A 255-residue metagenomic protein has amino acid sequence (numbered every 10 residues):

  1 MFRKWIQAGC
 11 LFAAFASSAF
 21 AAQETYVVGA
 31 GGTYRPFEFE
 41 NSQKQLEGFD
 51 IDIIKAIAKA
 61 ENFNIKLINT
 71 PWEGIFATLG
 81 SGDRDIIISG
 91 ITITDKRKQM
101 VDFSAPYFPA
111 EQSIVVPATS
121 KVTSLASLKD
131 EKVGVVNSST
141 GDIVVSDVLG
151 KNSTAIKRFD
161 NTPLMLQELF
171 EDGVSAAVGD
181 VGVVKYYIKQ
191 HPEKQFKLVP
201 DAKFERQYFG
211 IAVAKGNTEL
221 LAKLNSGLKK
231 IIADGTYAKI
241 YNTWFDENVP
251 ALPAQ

Functional and structural regions predicted by a protein language model:
A22-G90, D234: Extracytoplasmic small-molecule ligand-binding "clamshell" domains of the periplasmic binding protein/Venus flytrap
A30-Y34, I68-E73, G82-T94, A118 (+5 more regions): Beta->alpha turn/N-cap motifs
E40, I54-F63, G141-F159, I188-E193 (+1 more regions): Ligand-binding cleft/hinge of the Venus flytrap
I51, K66-A77, K157-E171, E205: Short helix-initiation/N-cap motifs at beta->coil->alpha
I57, L79-G80, L128, E168-F170 (+2 more regions): Hydrophobic residues within well-ordered alpha-helices
A77, I91-Q99, V144-D147, E171 (+1 more regions): A ligand-binding cleft/hinge motif common to bilobed small-molecule-binding domains
F108-V116, I188-N225, K229, E247-Q255: Periplasmic-binding protein-like
V116-V133: Flexible hinge/capping segments at coil-to-helix
